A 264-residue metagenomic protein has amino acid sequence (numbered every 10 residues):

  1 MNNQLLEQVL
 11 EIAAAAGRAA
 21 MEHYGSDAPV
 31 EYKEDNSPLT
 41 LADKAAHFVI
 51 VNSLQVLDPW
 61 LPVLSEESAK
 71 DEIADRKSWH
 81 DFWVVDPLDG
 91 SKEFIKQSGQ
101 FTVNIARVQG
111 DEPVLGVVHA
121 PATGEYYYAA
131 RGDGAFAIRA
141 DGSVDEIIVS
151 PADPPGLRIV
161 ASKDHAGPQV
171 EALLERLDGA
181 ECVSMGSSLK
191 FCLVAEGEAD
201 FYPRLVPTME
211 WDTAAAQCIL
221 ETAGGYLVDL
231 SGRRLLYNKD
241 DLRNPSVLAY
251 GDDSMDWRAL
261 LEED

Functional and structural regions predicted by a protein language model:
M1-E11, A172-R176, C192-D264: Oxyanion/phosphate-interacting regions
M1-L88, A172-R176: N-terminal subdomain of lithium-sensitive/metallo-dependent phosphomonoesterases centered on the IMPase/IPPase/PAP
A20, D43, L54, S91 (+6 more regions): Residue-level signal for inorganic ion chemistry
S65-E67, G186, S231: Short loop/edge segments at beta-strand edges and connector loops that shape dinucleotide/nucleotide cofactor-binding
W79-P121: Glycine-rich active-site/cofactor-binding loop and its immediate structural neighborhood
I105-C192, D241-D264: Acidic beta-strand-loop-alpha-helix segment within the catalytic core of divalent metal-dependent phosphate-processing
